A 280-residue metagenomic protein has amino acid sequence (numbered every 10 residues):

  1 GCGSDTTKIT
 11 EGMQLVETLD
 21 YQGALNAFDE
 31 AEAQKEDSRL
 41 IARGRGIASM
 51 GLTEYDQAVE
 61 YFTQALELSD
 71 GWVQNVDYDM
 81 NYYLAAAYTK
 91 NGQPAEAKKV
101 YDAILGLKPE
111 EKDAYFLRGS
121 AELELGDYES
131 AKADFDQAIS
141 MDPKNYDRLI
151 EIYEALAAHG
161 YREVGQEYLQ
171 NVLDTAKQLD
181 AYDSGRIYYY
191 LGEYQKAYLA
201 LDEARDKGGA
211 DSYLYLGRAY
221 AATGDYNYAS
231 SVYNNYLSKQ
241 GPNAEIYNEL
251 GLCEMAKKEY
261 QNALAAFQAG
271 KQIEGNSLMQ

Functional and structural regions predicted by a protein language model:
D5-T6, R39-L40, V73-Q74, Y78-D79 (+6 more regions): Helix-start (N-cap) detector for alpha-helical repeat units in TPR-like alpha-solenoids, especially tetratricopeptide
E17-T18, G51, K90, E124-L125 (+4 more regions): Register position in tetratricopeptide repeats
Q34, L68-W72, L107, M141 (+4 more regions): Structural marker of alpha-solenoid helical repeat scaffolds
G44, D79-Y83, L117, E151 (+3 more regions): Canonical tetratricopeptide repeat
